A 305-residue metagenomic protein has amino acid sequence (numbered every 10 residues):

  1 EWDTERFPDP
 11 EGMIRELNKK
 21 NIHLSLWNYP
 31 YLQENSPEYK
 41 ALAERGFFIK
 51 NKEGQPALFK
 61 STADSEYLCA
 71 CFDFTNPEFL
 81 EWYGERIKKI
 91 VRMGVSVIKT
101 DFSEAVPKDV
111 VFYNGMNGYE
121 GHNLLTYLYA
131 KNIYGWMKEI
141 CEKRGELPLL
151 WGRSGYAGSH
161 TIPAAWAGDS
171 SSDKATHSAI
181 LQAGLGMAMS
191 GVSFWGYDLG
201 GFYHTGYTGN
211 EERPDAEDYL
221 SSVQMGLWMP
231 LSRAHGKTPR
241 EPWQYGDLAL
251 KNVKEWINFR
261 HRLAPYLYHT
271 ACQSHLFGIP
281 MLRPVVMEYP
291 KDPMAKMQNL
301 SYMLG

Functional and structural regions predicted by a protein language model:
E1-G305: Catalytic-domain carbohydrate-binding cleft regions of carbohydrate-active enzymes
